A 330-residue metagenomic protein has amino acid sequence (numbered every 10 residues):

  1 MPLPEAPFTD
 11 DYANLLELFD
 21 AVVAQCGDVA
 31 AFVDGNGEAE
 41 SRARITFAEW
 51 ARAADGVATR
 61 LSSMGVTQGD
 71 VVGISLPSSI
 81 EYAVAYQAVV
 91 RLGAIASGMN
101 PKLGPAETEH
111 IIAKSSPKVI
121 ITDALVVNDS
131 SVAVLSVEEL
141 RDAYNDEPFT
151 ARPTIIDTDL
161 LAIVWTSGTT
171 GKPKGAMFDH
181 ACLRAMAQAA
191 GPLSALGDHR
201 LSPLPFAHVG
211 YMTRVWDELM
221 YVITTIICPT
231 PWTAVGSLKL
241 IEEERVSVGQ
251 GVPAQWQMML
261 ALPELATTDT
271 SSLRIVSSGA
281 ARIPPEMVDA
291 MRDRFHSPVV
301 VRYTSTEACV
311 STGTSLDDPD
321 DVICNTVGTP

Functional and structural regions predicted by a protein language model:
D10-Y12, G27-A30, E147-W165, K172 (+1 more regions): Conserved pre-ATP/AMP-binding loop-to-beta segment of ANL
D28-G65, D70-S79, A83-Q87, G104-E109: Conserved AMP-binding/adenylate-forming core of the ANL superfamily
A39-A43, A124-D157, R184, P263: ANL superfamily adenylate-forming
R44-A48, L161-Q188: Conserved AMP-binding A3 loop
D70-V71, P77-P105, K114-V119, D198-H199 (+2 more regions): A short helix-loop-beta submotif of the ANL/AMP-binding
L76, A94-H110, A124-V126, I223-E244 (+1 more regions): ATP-dependent adenylate-forming carboxylate-activation enzymes
R184-H199, A207-S247, L262: Conserved AMP-binding/adenylation subdomain of ANL enzymes
V246-Q250, L260-V322: Gly/Ser/Thr-rich phosphate-binding loop
